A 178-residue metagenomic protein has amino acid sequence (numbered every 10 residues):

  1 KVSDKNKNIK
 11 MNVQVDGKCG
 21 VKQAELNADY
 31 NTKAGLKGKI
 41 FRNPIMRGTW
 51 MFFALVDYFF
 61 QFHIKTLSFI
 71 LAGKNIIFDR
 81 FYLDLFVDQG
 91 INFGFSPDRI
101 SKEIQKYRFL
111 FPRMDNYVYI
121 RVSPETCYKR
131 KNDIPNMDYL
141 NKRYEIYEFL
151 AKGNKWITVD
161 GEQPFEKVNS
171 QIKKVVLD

Functional and structural regions predicted by a protein language model:
K1: Glycine-rich phosphate-binding P-loop
D4-N8, N12-G94, D98-R99: ATP-dependent small-molecule kinase phosphotransfer cores that center on conserved nucleotide phosphate-binding segments
M11, I120, V159: Hydrophobic residues at beta-strand termini and immediately following loops that shape nucleotide-binding pockets
N75, Y117, W156: Hydrophobic "anchor" residues on beta-strands that sit immediately upstream of conserved functional sites
F78-L83, S101-E103, L110-Y128: Conserved phosphate-donor/acceptor-positioning beta-strand/loop module used by diverse small-molecule
G94-K102, N132-P135: Short, surface-exposed loop/helix-turn segments at secondary-structure junctions that function as lids/hinges flanking
D98-F111, L140-K152: PAPS-dependent sulfotransferase catalytic domain
E125-D178: NTP-dependent small-molecule kinase module
